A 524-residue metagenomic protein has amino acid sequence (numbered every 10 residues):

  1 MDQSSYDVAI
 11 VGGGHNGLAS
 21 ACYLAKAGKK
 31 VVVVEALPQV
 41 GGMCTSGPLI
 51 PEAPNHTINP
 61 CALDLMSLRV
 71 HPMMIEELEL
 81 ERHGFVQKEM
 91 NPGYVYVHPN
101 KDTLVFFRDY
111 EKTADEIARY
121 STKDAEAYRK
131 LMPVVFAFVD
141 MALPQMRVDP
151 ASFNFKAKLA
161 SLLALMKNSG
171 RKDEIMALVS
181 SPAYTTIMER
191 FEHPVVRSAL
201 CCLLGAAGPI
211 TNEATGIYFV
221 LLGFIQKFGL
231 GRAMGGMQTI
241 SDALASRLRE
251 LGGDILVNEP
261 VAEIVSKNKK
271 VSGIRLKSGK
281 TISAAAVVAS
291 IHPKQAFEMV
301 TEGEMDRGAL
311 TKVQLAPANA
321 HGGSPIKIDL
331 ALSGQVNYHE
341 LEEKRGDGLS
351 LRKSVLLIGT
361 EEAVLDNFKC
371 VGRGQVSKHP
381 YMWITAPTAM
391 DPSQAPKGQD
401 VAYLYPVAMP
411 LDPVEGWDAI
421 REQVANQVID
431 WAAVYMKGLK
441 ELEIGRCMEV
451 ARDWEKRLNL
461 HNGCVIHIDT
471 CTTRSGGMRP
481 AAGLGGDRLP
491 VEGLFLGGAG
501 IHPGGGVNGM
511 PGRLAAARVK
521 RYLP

Functional and structural regions predicted by a protein language model:
M1-V8, K26-A27, S475-R488, P524: Extreme N-terminal leader/targeting segments of oxidoreductases
D2-R147: N-terminal glycine-rich phosphate/pyrophosphate-binding loop and immediately adjacent elements
P99-E213: Rossmann-like flavin
H193-I210, G374-T385, V434, G438-H502: A glycine-rich dinucleotide-binding beta-alpha-beta segment and adjacent secondary-structure elements that constitute
L222-V271: Helical element adjacent to the flavin cofactor pocket in flavoenzyme catalytic cores
A262-A395: Mid-domain catalytic core of redox enzymes that form a hydrophobic substrate pocket/lid adjacent to a catalytic redox
S266, Y522-P524: Active-site-proximal substrate-binding core of FAD-dependent oxidoreductases
A499-K520: A conserved FAD-binding loop/helix module that cradles the flavin
